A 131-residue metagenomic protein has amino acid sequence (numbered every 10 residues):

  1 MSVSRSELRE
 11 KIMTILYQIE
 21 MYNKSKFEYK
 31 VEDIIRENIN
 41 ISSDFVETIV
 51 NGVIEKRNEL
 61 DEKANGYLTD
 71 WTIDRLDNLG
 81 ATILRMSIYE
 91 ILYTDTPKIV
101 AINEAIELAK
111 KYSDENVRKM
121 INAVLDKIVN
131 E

Functional and structural regions predicted by a protein language model:
M1-E131: N-terminal interaction/assembly modules
